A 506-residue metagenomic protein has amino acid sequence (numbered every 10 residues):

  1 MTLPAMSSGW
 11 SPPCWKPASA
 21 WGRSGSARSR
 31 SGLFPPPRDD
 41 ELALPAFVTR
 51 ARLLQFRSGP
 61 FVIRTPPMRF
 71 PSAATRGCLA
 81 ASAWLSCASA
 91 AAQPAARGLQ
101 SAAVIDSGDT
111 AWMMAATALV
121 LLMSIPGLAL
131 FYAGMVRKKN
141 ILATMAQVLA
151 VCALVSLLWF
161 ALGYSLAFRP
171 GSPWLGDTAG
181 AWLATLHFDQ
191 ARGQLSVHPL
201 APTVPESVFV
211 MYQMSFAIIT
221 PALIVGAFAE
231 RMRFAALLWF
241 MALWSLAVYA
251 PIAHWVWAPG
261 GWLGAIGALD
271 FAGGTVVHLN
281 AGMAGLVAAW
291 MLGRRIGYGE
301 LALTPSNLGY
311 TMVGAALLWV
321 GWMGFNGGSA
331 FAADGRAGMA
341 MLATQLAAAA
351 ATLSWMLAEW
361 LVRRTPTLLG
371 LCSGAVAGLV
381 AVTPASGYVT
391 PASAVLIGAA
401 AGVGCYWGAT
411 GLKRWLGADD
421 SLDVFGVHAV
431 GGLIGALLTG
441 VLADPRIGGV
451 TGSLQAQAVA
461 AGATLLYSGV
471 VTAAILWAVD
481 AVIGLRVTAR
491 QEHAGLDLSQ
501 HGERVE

Functional and structural regions predicted by a protein language model:
M1-D39: Positively charged, small/polar-rich N-terminal and surface patches that mediate targeting and assembly and bind
L33, L42-L44, L53-L54, L79 (+1 more regions): Leucine-biased recognition of intrinsically disordered, low-complexity hydrophobic segments
A43-A51, T65, A73-T75: Ala/Thr-enriched low-complexity intrinsically disordered regions
R69-E506: Hydrophobic alpha-helical transmembrane bundles of multi-pass membrane proteins
